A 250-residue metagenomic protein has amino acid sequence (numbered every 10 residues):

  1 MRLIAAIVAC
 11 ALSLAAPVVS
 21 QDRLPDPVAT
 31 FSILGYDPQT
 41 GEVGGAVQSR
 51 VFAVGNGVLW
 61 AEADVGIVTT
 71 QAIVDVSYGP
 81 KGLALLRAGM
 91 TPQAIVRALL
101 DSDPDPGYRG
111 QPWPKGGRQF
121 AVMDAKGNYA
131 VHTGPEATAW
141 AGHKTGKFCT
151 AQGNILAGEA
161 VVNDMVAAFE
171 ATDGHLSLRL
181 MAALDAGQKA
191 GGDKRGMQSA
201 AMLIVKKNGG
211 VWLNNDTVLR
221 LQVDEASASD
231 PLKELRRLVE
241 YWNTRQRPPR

Functional and structural regions predicted by a protein language model:
R2-I7, V65: Sec-dependent signal peptide recognition, specifically the positively charged N-region followed immediately by
A5-A15: Bacterial N-terminal signal peptides
A16-S20: Sec/Tat signal peptide C-region and signal peptidase I cleavage site
Q21-R250: N-terminal nucleophile
